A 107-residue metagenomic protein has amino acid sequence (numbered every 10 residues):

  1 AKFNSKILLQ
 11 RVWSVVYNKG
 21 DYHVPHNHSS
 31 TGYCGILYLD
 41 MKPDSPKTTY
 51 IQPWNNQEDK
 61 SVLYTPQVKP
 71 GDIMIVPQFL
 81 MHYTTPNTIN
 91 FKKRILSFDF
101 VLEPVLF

Functional and structural regions predicted by a protein language model:
A1-K2: Short, well-structured hydrophobic secondary-structure segments
S5: Catalytic phosphate/metal-binding cores of nucleic-acid and nucleotide-processing enzymes, i.e., regions that mediate
L8-I75, F79-L80, T85, F91-I95 (+1 more regions): Catalytic core of non-heme Fe(II) oxygenases with the double-stranded beta-helix
